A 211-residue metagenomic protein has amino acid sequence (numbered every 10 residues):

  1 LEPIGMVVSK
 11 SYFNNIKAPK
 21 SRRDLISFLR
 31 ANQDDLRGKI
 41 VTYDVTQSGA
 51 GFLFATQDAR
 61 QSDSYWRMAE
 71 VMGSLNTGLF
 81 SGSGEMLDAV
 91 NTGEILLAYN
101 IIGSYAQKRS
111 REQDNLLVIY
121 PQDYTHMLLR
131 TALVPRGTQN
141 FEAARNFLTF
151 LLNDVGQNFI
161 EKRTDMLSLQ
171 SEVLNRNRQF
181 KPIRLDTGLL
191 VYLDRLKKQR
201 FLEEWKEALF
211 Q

Functional and structural regions predicted by a protein language model:
L1-E2, M68-G73, L79, E112-R136: Periplasmic-binding protein-like
L1-N91: Extracytoplasmic ligand-binding site segments that recognize negatively charged/polar headgroups
G5-Y12, F54-A55, L129-N140, F159: A bilobed periplasmic-binding-protein/Venus flytrap-type ligand-binding module shared by bacterial periplasmic
N32-L36, L151-L174: Periplasmic-binding protein-like
S64-M68, R130, Q139-L151, F159-I160: Short amphipathic alpha-helical coupling segments at ligand-binding clamshell hinges and other catalytic/signaling
M86-L87, Y105, A144: Short, hydrophobic alpha-helical packing/hinge segments within bilobed ligand-binding/sensory domains
N91, I95-N115: A ligand-binding cleft/hinge motif common to bilobed small-molecule-binding domains
R176-Q211: Extracellular/periplasmic bilobal clamshell ligand-binding domains
